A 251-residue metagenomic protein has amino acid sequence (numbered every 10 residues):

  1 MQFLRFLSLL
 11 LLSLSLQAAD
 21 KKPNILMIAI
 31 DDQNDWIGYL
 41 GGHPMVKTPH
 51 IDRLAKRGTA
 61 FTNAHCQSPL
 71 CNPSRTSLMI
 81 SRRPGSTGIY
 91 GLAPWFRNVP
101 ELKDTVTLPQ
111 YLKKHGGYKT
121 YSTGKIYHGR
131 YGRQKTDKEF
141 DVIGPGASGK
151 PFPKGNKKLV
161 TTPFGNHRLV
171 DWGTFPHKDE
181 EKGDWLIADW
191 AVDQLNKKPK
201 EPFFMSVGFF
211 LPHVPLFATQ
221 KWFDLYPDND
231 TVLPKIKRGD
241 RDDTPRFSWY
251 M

Functional and structural regions predicted by a protein language model:
M1-L9: Sec-dependent signal peptide recognition, specifically the positively charged N-region followed immediately by
Q2-F3, A18-M251: Formylglycine-dependent sulfatase
S8-A18: Hydrophobic h-region of N-terminal signal peptides that target proteins for export in Gram-negative bacteria
